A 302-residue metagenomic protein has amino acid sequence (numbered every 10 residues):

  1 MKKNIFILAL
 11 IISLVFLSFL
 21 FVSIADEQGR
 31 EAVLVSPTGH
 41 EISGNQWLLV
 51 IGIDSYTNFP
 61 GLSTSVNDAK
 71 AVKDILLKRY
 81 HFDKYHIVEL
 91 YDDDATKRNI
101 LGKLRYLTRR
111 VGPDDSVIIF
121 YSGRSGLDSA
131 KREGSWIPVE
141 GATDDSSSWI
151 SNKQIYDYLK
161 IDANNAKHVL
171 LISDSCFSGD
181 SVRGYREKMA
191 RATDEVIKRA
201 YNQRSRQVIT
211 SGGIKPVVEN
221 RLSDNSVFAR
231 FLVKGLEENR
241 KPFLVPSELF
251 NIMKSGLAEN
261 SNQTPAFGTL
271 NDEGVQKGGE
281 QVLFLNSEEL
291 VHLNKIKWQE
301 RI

Functional and structural regions predicted by a protein language model:
K2-I302: Cysteine endopeptidase catalytic domains of the caspase/legumain-like
